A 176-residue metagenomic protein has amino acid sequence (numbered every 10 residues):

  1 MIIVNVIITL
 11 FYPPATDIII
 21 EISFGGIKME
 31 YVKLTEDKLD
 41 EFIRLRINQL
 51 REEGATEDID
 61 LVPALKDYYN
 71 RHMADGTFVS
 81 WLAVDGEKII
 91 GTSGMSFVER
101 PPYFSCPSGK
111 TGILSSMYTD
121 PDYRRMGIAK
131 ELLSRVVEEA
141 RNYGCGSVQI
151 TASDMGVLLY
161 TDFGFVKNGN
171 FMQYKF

Functional and structural regions predicted by a protein language model:
E30-R44: A short beta-loop-alpha structural element at the N-terminal edge of CoA-dependent acyl/N-acetyltransferase catalytic
I47-Y69: Conserved GNAT-fold acetyl-CoA-binding loop/helix
N70-L82: A short helix-loop-beta-strand connector motif used in the catalytic cores of GNAT acetyltransferases and, in some
L82, K88-F97, I113, Y118: Conserved beta-strand in the GNAT
F97-P102, Q149-T151, M155-V157, T161 (+1 more regions): Conserved catalytic-core motifs of GNAT/GCN5-like acyltransferases
S105-P121, N170-Q173: Conserved acetyl-CoA binding element of GNAT-fold acetyltransferases
Y123, G127-R135: Conserved acetyl-CoA pyrophosphate-binding loop and the N-cap/start of the following alpha-helix in GNAT-like
A140-A152: Conserved GNAT acetyl-CoA-binding A-motif
